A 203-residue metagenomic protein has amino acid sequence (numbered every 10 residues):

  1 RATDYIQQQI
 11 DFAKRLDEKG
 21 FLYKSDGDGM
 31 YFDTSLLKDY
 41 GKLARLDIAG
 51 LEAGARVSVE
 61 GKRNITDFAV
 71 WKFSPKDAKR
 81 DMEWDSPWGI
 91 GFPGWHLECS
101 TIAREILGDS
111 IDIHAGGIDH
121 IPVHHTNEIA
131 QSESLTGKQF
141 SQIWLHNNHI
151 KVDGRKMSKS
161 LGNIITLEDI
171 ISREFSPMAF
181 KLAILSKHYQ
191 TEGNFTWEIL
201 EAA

Functional and structural regions predicted by a protein language model:
R1-T3: Metal-cofactor-binding active-site regions of metalloenzymes
Q7-A203: Alpha-helical recognition segments enriched in aromatics with Gly/Pro capping that present substrate-recognition
